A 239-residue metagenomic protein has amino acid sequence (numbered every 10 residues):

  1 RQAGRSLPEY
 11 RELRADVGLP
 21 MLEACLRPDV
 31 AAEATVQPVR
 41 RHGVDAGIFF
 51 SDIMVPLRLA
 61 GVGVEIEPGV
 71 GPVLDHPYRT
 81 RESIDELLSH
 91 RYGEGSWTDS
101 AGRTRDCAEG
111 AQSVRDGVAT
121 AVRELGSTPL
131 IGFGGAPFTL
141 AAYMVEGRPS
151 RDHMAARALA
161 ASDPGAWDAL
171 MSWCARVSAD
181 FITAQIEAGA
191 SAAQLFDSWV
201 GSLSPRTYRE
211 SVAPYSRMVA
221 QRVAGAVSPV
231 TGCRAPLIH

Functional and structural regions predicted by a protein language model:
R1-P68, R123, R217, G225-S228: N-terminal basic, low-complexity leaders that serve as flexible interaction/assembly modules and, when applicable, as
R1-S6, G110-H239: Active-site loop segments of alpha/beta catalytic cores
L7-Y10, R27, E94, C107 (+1 more regions): Polar helix-capping/helix-linker motif
E9-E12, P20, S83, A155 (+1 more regions): Exposed alpha-helical structural elements
R11-L13, V62-P77, Y143-A156: Short, flexible, mixed-charge acidic loops at enzyme active sites
M21-E23, T104-R105, D168-A169, R206-T207: Short, contiguous strand/loop micro-motifs
I53-P56, G71-P72, P137-T139: A short acidic, glycine/proline-enriched capping/turn motif at secondary-structure boundaries, especially helix N-cap
G69-E124, T128: A gly/proline- and charged-residue-enriched helix-loop-helix capping module
